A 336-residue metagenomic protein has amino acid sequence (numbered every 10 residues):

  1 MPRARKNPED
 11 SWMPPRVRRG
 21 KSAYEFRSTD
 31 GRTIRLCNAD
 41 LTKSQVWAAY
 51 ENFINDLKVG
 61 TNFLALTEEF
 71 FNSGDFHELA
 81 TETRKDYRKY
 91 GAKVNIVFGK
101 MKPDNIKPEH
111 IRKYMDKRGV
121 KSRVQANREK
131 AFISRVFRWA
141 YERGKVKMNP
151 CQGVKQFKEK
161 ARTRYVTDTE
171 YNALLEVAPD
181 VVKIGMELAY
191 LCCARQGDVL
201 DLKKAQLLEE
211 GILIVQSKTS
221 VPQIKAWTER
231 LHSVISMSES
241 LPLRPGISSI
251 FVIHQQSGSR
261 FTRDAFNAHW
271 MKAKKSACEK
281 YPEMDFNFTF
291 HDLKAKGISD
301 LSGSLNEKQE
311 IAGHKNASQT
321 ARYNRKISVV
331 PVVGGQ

Functional and structural regions predicted by a protein language model:
M1-A65, E69, N105, K113 (+1 more regions): Basic/aromatic DNA-contact patch characteristic of tyrosine site-specific recombinases
P14-R16, A161, E170, C192 (+1 more regions): Conserved tyrosine-mediated DNA breakage-rejoining catalytic core shared by Y-recombinases
R35-L41, S73-K145, R260-A265, N287-F288: N-terminal core-binding DNA-recognition domain of tyrosine site-specific recombinases/integrases
D104, V146-M148, K158-E176, T219-R230 (+1 more regions): DNA breakage-rejoining catalytic core of tyrosine-based enzymes
V124, I184-E187, L191, D198 (+2 more regions): C-terminal catalytic core of tyrosine-transesterase DNA break-rejoin enzymes
N127, E142, V146, Q152-Q196 (+1 more regions): Basic, Lys/Arg- and aromatic-enriched nucleic-acid-binding interface segment
Q206-E209, S304-N324: Short, polar N-cap/turn motifs at the start of nucleic acid-interacting alpha helices
T228-M284, G297: Active-site/catalytic core of tyrosine-dependent DNA strand-transfer enzymes
